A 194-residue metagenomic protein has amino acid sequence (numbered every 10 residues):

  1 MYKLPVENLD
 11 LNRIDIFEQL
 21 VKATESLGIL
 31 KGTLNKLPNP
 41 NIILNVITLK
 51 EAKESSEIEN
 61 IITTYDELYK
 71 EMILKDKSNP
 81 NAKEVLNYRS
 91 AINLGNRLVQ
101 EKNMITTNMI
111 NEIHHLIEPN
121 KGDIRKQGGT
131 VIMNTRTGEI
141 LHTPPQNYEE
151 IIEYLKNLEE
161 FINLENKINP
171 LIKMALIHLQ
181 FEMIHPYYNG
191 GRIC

Functional and structural regions predicted by a protein language model:
M1-C194: FIC/Doc superfamily catalytic core
